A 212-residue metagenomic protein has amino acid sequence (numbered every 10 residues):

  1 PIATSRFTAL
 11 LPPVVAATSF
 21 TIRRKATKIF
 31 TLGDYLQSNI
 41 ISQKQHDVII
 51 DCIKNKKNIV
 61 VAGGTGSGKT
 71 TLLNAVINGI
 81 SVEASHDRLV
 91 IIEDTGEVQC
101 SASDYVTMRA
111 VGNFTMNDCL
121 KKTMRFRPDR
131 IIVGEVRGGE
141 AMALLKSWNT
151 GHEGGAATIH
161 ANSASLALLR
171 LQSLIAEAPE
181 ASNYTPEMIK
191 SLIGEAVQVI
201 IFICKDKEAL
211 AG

Functional and structural regions predicted by a protein language model:
P1-N55: P-loop NTP-binding catalytic core
H46, K56-A62, T71, A75-E195 (+1 more regions): Switch/coupling sub-region of P-loop NTPases
C52, G64-T65: P-loop (Walker A) phosphate-binding loop of NTP-binding proteins
G68: Conserved glycine(s) of the Walker
I200-F202: Short, well-ordered beta-strand core segments
K207-G212: NTP-dependent small-molecule kinase module
